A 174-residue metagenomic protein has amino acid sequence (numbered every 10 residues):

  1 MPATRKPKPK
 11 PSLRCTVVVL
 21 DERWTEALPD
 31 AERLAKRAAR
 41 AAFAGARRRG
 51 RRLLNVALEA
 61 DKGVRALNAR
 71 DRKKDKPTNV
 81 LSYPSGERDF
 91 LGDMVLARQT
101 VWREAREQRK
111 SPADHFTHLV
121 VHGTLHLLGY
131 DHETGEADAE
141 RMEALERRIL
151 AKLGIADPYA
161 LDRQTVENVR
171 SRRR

Functional and structural regions predicted by a protein language model:
M1-F116, L125-R174: An acidic/histidine-cluster motif and surrounding catalytic segment that typifies divalent-metal-assisted enzyme active
